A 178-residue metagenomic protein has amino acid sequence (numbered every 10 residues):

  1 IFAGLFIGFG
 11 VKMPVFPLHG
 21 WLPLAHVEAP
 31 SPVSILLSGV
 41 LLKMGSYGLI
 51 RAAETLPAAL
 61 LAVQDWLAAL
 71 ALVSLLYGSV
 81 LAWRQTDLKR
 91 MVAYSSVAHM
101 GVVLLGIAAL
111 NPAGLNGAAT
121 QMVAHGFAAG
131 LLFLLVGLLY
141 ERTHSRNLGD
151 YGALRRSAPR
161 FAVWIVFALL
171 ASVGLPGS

Functional and structural regions predicted by a protein language model:
I1-S178: Hydrophobic transmembrane alpha-helices and their helix-loop junctions in integral membrane proteins
